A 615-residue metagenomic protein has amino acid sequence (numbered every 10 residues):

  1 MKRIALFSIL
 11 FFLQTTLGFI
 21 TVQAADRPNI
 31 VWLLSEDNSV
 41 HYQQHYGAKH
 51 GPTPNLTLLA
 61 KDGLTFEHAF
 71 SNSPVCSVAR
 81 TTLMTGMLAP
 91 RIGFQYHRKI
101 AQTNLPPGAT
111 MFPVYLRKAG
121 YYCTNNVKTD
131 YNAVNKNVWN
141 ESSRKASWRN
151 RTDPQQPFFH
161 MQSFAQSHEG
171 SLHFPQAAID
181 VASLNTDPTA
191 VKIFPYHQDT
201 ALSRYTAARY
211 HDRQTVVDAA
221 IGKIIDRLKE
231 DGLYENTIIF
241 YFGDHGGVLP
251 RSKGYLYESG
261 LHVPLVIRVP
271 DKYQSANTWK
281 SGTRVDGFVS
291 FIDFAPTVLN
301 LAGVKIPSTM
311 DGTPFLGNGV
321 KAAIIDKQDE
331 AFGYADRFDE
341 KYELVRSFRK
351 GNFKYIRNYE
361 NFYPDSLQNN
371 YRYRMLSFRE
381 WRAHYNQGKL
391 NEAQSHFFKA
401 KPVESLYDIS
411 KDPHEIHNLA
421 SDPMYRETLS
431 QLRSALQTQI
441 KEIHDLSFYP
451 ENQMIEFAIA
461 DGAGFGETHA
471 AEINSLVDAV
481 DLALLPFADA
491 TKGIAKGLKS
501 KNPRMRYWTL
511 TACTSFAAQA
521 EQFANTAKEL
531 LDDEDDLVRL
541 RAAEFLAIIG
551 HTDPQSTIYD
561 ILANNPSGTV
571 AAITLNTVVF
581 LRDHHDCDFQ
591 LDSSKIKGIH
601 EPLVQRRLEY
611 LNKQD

Functional and structural regions predicted by a protein language model:
K2, F7-S8, F12, F19-L390 (+5 more regions): Formylglycine-dependent sulfatase
Q14, R91, L116, S183-L184 (+10 more regions): Short, intrinsically disordered/low-complexity patches at protein termini and at juxtamembrane boundaries
T15-T16, W508: Ala/Thr-enriched low-complexity intrinsically disordered regions
V22-P28, S35, V40, T65 (+3 more regions): Long, internal low-complexity/basic segments
S410: C-terminal helical cap and adjacent loop that interface with cofactors, partners, or active-site loops
